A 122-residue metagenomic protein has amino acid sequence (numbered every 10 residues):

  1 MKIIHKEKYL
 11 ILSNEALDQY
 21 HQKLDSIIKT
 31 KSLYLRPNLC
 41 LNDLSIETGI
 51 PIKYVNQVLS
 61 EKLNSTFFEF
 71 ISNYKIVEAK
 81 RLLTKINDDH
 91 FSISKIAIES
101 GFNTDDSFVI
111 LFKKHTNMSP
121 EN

Functional and structural regions predicted by a protein language model:
M1-H90, S94-K95, E99, L111-K114 (+1 more regions): Membrane-proximal linker segments that couple transmembrane helices to downstream signaling/catalytic modules
K53, D105-D106: Key DNA-contact positions within bacterial/archaeal DNA-binding proteins
